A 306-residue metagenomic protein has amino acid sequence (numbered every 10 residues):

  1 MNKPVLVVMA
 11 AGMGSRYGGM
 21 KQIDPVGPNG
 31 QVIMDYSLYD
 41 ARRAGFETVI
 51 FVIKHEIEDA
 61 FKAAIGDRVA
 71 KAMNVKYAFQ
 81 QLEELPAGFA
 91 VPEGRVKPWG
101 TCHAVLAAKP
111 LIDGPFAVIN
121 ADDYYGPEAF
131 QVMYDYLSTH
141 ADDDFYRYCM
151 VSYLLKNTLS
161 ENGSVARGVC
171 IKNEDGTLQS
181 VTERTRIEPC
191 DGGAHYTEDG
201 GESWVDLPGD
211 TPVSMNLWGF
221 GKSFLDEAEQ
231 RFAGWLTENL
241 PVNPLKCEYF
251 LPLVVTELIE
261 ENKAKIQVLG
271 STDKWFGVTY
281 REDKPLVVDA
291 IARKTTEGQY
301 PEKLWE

Functional and structural regions predicted by a protein language model:
N2-G66, V75, Q80, G114: N-terminal glycine-rich phosphate-binding loop and ensuing alpha1 helix
F61-I65, M133, V287: Hydrophobic packing residues within well-ordered alpha-helices of enzyme cores
V69-G114: Short phosphate-binding loop-to-helix
A87-P98, G163-G168, E282-L286: Short, surface-exposed amphipathic charged segments that create phosphate/polyanion-binding patches used for binding
G114-Y124: Short beta-strand-to-loop acidic/aromatic patch adjacent to the donor-nucleotide binding site
P127-L217, K222: Conserved core of the sugar-phosphate nucleotidyltransferase
A228-A264: A C-terminal functional module that forms or caps the active site or interfaces directly with catalytic machinery
D283-E306: Generic C-terminus detector
